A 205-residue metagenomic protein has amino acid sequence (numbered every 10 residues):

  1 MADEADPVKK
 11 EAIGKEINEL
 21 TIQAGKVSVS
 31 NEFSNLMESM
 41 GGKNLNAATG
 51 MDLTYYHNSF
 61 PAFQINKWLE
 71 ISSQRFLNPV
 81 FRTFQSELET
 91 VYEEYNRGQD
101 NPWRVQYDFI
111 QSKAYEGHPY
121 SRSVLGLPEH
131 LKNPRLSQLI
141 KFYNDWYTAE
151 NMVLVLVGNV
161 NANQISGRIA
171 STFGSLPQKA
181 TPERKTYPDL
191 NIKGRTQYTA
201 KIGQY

Functional and structural regions predicted by a protein language model:
M1, N58-L88, S166: M16/insulysin-pitrilysin zinc metalloprotease superfamily fold
M1-F63, R97-N151, S175-Y205: Non-catalytic beta-strand/loop surface segments
Q74-F81, T172-A180: A common structural junction motif
